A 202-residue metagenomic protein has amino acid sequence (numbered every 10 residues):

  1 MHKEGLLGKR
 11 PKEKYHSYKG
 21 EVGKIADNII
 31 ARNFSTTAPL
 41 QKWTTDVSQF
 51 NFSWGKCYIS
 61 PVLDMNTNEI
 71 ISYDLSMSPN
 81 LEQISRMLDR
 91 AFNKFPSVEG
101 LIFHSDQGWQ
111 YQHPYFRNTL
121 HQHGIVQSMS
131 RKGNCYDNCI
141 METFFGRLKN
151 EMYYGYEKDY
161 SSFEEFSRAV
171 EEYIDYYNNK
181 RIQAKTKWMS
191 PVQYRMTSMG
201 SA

Functional and structural regions predicted by a protein language model:
M1, I30, D46, V62 (+10 more regions): Mobile genetic element proteins and their domesticated derivatives, centered on retroelements and DNA transposons
M1-A38, N134, S190-S198: Basic, flexible linker segments flanking DNA-binding modules in nucleic acid-interacting mobile-element proteins
S17-E21, S105-Q107, H113-P114, S130-K149 (+2 more regions): RNase H-like two-metal-ion nuclease catalytic core shared by retroviral integrases and related mobile-element nucleases
V22, A26, L40, I59 (+6 more regions): Hydrophobic (often cysteine-bearing) scaffold residues that line and stabilize catalytic clefts of nucleotide/cofactor
R32, T36-I71, M77-L81: An active-site-proximal beta-strand-loop segment
E69-Y73, Q127-S130, Y154-Y156: Short small-residue beta-strand/loop micro-motif enriched in glycine and branched aliphatics
D74-P96: Active-site beta-loop-alpha junctions of metal-dependent nucleic acid enzymes, especially the RNase H-like/DDE
H121-I125, K149-A202: C-terminal domain-tail junction helix/linker
